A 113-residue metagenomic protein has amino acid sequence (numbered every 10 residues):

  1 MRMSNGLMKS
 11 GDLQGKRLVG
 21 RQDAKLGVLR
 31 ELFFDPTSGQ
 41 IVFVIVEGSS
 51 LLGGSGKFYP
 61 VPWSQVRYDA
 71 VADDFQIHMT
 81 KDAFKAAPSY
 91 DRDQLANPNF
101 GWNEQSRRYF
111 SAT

Functional and structural regions predicted by a protein language model:
M1-T113: Peripheral interaction segments used for macromolecular assembly
